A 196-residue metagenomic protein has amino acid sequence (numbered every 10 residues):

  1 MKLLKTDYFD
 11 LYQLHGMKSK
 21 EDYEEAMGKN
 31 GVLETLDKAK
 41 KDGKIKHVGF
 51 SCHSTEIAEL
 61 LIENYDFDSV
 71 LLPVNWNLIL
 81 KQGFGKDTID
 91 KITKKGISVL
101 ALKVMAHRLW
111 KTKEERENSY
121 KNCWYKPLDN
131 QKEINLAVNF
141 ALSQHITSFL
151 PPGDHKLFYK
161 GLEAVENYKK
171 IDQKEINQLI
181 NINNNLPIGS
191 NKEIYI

Functional and structural regions predicted by a protein language model:
M1-E24: Active-site groove signature of glycoside hydrolases
G16-I196: Beta/alpha (TIM)-barrel catalytic core signal, keyed to glycine-rich beta->alpha loops juxtaposed to Asp/Glu that bind
